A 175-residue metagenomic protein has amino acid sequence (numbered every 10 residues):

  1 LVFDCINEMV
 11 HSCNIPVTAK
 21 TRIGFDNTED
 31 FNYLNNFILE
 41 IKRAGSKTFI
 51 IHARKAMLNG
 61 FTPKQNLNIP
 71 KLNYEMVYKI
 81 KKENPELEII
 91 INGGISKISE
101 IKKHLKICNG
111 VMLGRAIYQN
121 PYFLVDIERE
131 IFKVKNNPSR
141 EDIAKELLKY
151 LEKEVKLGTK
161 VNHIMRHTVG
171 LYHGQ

Functional and structural regions predicted by a protein language model:
L1, A53-L67: Glycine-rich, proline-tolerant flexible connector loops at the mouths of alpha/beta enzymes
D4-N7, S12-P16, F25-T48, E75-I91 (+1 more regions): Alpha/beta catalytic cores of nucleotide-metabolism and tRNA/nucleoside-modifying enzymes
T21-I23, I50-K55: Short, structured patches in soluble enzyme cores that scaffold and shape functional sites
T28-N32, P63-N68: Short, solvent-exposed loop/turn segments at secondary-structure boundaries
K71-L72: Catalytic pocket-lining loop regions of alpha/beta-barrel enzymes, especially the amidohydrolase/enolase/GH5 lineages
